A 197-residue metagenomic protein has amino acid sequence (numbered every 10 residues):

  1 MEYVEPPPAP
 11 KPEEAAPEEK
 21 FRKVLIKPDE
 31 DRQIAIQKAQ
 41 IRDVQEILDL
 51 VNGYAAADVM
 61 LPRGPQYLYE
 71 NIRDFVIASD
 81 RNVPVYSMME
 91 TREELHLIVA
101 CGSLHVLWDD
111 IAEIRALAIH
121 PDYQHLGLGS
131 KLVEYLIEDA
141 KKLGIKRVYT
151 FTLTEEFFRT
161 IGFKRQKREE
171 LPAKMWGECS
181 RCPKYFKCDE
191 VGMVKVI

Functional and structural regions predicted by a protein language model:
E2-E30: Short acidic N-proximal helix/loop "leader" segments that mark the beginning of a domain or an inter-domain linker
P12-A15, R81-L95: Intrinsically disordered, low-complexity terminal tails and inter-domain linkers enriched for S/T/G/P/D/E
Q33-I47: A short beta-loop-alpha structural element at the N-terminal edge of CoA-dependent acyl/N-acetyltransferase catalytic
V51-Y86: Active-site rim helix/loop that mediates acceptor-substrate recognition in acyltransferases
I77, Y86, H96-H105, I111-A118: Conserved beta-strand in the GNAT
I119, H125-A140, T150: Conserved acetyl-CoA-binding loop-helix of GNAT-fold acetyltransferases
K146, T152-E178: Conserved active-site alpha-helix within GNAT-family acetyltransferase domains
L171-I197: C-terminal "cap" of GNAT-fold acetyltransferases
